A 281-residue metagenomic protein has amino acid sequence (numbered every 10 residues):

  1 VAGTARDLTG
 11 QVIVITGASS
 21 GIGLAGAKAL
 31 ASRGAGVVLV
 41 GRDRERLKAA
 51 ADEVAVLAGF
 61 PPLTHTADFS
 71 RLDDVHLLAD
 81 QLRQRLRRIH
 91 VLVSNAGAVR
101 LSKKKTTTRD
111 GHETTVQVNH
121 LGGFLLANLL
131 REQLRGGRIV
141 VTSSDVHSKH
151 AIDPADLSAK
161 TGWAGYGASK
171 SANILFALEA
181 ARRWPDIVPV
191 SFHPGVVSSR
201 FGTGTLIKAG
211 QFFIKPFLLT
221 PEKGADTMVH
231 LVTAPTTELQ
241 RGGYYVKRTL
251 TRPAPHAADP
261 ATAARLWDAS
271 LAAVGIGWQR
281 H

Functional and structural regions predicted by a protein language model:
V1-S198, I276-H281: Rossmann-fold NAD(P)H-dependent dehydrogenase/reductase core
A50, L78, F176, G224-T227 (+2 more regions): Alpha-helical packing segments of well-folded alpha/beta enzyme cores
L101-S102, P253-H256: A generic structural signal for short coil/turn motifs at secondary-structure boundaries
L134, V232-T236, V274: Short, hydrophobic alpha-helical segments
I152-D156, G204-I207, Y244-Y245: Short, flexible, mixed-charge acidic loops at enzyme active sites
S191, F212-R252, P260-A264, D268: C-terminal helical subdomain
S198-I214: A glycine/serine/threonine-rich, flexible loop-to-helix segment that serves as the NAD(P) cofactor-binding "lid"
P255-H281: C-terminal amphipathic/interface module of NAD(P)-dependent oxidoreductases and related NAD-binding regulators
